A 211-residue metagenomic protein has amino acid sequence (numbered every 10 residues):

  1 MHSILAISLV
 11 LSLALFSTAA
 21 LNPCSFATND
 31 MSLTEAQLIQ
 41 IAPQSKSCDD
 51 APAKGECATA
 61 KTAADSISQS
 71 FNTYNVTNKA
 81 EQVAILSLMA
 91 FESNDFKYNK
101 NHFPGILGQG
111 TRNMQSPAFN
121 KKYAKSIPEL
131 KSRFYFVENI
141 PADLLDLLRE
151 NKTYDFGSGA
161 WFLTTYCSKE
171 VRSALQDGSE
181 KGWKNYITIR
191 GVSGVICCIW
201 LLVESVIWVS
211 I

Functional and structural regions predicted by a protein language model:
M1, L38-Q40, G182-I187, I207: Intrinsically disordered, low-complexity segments enriched in glycine/proline and serine/threonine
M1-C24, I211: Fungal secretory targeting signals
L21-S66, F71-V76, A80-K169: Peptidoglycan-targeting cell-wall enzymes and recognition modules
A58-K61, D65, K181, V195-I199: Generic alpha-helical secondary structure signal
M89-N94, S173-I196: Acidic helix/loop microenvironments that form the catalytic cleft of cell-wall polysaccharide enzymes
C198-I211: C-terminal helix/juxtamembrane-tail motif
